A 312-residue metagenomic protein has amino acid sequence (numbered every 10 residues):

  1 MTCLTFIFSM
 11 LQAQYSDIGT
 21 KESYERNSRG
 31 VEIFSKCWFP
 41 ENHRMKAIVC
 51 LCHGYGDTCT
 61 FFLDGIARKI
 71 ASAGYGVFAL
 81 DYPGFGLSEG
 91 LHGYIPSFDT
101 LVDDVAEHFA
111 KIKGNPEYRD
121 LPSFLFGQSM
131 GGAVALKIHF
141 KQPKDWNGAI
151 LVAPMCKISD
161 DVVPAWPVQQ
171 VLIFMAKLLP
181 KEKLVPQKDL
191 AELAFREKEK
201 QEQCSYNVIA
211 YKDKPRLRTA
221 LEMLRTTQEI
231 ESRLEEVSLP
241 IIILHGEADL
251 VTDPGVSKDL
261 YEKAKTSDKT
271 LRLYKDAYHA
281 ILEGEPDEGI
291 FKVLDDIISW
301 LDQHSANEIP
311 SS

Functional and structural regions predicted by a protein language model:
C3-R44, E283: N-terminal cap/lid segment of alpha/beta-hydrolase-fold proteins
M45-G54: Short beta-strand element of the alpha/beta-hydrolase
Y55-R68: The serine-hydrolase catalytic nucleophile loop
T58-F61, G86-D120, E288-K292: Catalytic nucleophile-loop/oxyanion-hole region of alpha/beta-hydrolase and closely related hydrolase-like folds
A67-G90: Conserved alpha/beta-hydrolase
Q128-P215, T219: Alpha/beta-hydrolase-fold enzymes
V237, I243-H245, D249: Short beta-strand/loop motif that positions the catalytic acidic residue of the alpha/beta-hydrolase fold
K275-S312: Catalytic active-site module of serine/aspartate enzymes centered on a nucleophile-bearing elbow/loop
